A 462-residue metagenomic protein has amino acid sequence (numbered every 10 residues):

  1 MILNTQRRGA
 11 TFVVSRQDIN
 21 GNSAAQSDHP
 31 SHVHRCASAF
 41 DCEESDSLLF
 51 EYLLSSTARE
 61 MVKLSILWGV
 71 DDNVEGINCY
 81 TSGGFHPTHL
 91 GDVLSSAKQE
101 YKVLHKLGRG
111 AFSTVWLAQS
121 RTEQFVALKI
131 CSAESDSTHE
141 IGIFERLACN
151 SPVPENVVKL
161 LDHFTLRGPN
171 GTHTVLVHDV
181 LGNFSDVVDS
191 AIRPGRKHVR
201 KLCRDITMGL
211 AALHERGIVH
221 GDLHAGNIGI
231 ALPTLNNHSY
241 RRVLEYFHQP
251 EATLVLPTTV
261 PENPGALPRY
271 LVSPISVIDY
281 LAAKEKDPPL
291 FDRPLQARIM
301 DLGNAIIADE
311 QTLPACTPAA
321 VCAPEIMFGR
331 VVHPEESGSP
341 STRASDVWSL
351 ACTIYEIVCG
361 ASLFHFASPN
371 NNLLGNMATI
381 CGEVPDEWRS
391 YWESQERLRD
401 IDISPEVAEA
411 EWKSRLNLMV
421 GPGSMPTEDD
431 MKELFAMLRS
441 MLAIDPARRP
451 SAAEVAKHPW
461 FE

Functional and structural regions predicted by a protein language model:
I2, Q6-G9: N-terminal mitochondrial targeting presequence
I2, V14, H32-E462: Intrinsically disordered, low-complexity regulatory segments of kinases
Q6, Q17, Q26-H34: Low-complexity, intrinsically disordered or signal/transmembrane-proximal segments
Q17-N20, A25, P459-E462: C-terminal helix/juxtamembrane-tail motif
